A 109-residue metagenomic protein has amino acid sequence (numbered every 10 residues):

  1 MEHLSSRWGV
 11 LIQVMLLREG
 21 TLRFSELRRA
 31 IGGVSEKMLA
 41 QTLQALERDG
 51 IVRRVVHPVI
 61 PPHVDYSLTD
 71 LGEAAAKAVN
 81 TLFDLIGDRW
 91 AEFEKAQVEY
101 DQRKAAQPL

Functional and structural regions predicted by a protein language model:
M1-M38, V59, D65, E73: N-terminal helix-turn-helix DNA-binding core of bacterial DNA-binding proteins
M15, D49, L85-R89: Amphipathic, soluble alpha-helical interaction motifs
R28, V56, V79: Short, flexible helix/strand-to-coil boundary loops that buttress conserved ligand/catalytic motifs in alpha/beta
I31-G32, E47, K95-Q97: Juxtamembrane/interface motifs at transmembrane-helix termini
L39, L43-D49: Basic amphipathic alpha-helical segments that dock to polyanions
E47-S67: Beta-hairpin "wing" of winged helix-turn-helix
D70-E73, K77-L109: Amphipathic alpha-helical dimerization/coiled-coil segments that flank or bridge DNA-binding/regulatory modules
